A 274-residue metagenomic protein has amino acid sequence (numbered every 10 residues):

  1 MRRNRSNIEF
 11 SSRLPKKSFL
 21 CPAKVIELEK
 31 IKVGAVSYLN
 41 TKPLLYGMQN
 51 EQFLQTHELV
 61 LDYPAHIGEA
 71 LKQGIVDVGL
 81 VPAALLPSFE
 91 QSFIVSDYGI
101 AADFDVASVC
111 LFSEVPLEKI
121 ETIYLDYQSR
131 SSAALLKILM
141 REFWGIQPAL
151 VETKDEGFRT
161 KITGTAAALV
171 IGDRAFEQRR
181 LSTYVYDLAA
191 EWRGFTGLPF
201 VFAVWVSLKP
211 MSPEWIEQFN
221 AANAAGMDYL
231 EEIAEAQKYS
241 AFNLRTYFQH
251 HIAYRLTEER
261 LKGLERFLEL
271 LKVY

Functional and structural regions predicted by a protein language model:
R2-R3, K16-Y274: Domain-level signature for soluble enzymes in the chorismate/prephenate branch of the shikimate pathway
F10: Cationic, low-complexity basic patches in intrinsically disordered or flexible, solvent-exposed regions
